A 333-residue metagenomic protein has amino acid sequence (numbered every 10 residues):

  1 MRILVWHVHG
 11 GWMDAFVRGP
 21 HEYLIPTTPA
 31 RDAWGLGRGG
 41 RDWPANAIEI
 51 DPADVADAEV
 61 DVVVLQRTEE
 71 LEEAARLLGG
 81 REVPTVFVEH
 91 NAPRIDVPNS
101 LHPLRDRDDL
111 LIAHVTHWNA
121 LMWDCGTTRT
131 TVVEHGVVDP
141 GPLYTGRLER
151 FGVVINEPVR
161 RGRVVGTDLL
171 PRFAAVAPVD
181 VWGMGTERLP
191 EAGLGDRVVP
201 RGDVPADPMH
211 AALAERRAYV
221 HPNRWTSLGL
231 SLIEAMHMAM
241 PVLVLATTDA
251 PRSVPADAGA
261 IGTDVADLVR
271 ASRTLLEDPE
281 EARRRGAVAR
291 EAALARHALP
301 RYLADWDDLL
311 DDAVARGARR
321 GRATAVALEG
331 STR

Functional and structural regions predicted by a protein language model:
H9-W12, L24-D109, H117-L121: Extended catalytic core of nucleotide-activated donor transferases of GT-like folds
M122-C125, V138-L194, P200-D203: Conserved catalytic-core segment of nucleotide-activated headgroup transferases in glycan assembly
H210, I233-H237, T248-R252: Short alpha-helical segment that forms part of, or immediately flanks, the ligand-binding pocket in carbohydrate-active
Y219-V220: A short hydrophobic beta-strand element within the catalytic core of glycosyltransferases that build diverse glycans
R224: Aromatic "clamp/platform" in nucleotide-sugar-dependent glycosyltransferases that forms part of the donor/acceptor
P241-V244: Short hydrophobic beta-strand element within catalytic cores of glycosyltransferases and related nucleotide-activated
A256-A266, T274-P279: Conserved acidic donor-binding segment of nucleotide-sugar-dependent glycosyltransferases
E277-D311, A315-G317, T332-R333: A charged, aromatic-enriched C-terminal amphipathic alpha-helix characteristic of glycosyltransferases across folds
